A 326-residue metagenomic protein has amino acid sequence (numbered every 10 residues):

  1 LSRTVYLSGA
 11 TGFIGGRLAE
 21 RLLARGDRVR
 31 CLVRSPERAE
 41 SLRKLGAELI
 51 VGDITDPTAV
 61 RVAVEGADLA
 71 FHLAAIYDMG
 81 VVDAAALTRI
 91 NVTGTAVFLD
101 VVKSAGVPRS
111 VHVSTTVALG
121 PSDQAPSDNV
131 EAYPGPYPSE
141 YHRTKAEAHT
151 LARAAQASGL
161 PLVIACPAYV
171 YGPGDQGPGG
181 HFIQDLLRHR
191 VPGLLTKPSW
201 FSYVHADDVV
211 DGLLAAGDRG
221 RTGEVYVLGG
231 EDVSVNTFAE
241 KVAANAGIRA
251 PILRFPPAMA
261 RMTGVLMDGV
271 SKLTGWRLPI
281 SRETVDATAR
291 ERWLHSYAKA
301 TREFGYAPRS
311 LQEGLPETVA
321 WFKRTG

Functional and structural regions predicted by a protein language model:
V5-R25: N-terminal Rossmann NAD(P)H-binding glycine-rich loop of SDR-like oxidoreductase domains
P36-R43, A47-T93, V101: NAD(P)H-binding glycine-rich loop region in Rossmannoid oxidoreductase-like domains and their noncatalytic homologs
A86-V92, S127, Y137-H149, Y169 (+2 more regions): Short-chain dehydrogenase/reductase
T93-Y141: Conserved Rossmann-fold NAD(P)-dependent oxidoreductase catalytic core, especially the SDR/UDP-sugar
G135, D185-V204, D208, G212 (+1 more regions): A conserved pocket-lining segment of Rossmann-fold NAD(P)-dependent short-chain dehydrogenase/reductase
T150-P173: Conserved beta-loop-beta element that borders a ligand/cofactor-binding pocket
L194-T196, A206-D208, P257-E303: A hydrophobic C-terminal alpha-helical subdomain
G212-I280, S310-F322, G326: Mid/C-terminal beta-alpha module of Rossmann-like enzyme folds, strongest in SDR-family dehydrogenases/epimerases
